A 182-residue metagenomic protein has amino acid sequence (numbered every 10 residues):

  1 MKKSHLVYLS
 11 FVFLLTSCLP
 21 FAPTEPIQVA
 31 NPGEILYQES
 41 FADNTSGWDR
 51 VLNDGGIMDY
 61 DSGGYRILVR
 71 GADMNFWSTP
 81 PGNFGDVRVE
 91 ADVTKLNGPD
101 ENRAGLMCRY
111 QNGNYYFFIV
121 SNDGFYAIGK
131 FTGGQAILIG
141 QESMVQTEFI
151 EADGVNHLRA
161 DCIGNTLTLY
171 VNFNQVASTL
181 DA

Functional and structural regions predicted by a protein language model:
L15-S17: C-terminal motif of bacterial Sec signal peptides marking the signal peptidase cleavage site
L19-F21: Bacterial signal peptide processing site
E25-L52: Extracellular carbohydrate-recognition regions
D43-D73: Extracellular glycan-recognition surfaces and repeat-rich motifs
V69-G133: Secretory/extracellular carbohydrate-interaction modules and structurally similar beta-sandwich "look-alikes"
G134-H157: Short, aromatic/His-centered strand-loop micro-motif at the edge of beta-sheets
G154-T168: Localized edge beta-strand/strand-to-loop motifs within extracellular or lumenal beta-rich domains
Y170-A182: Short, solvent-exposed beta-strand-to-loop segments that form ligand-recognition rims of beta-rich domains
